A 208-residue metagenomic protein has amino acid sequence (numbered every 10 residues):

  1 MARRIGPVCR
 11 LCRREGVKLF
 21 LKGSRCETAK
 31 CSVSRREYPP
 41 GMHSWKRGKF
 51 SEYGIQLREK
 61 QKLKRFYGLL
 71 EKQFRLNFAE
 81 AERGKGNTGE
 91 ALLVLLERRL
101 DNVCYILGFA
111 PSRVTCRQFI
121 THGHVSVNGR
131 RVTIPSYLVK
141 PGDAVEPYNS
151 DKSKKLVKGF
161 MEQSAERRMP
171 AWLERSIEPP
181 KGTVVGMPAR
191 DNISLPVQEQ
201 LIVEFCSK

Functional and structural regions predicted by a protein language model:
M1-L107, I134-K208: Ferredoxin-like alpha/beta domains used as RNA- or RNAP-binding modules
I106, T121-H122: Short, intrinsically disordered, mixed-charge
A110-R113: Beta-rich strand-turn-strand
F119-I120, V139: Short, well-ordered loop/turn sites that connect or cap secondary structure elements
G123-V127, R131-T133: Glycine- and Gly-Pro-enriched alpha-helical subdomains that act as flexible, kink-prone "lid/hinge" or packing modules
